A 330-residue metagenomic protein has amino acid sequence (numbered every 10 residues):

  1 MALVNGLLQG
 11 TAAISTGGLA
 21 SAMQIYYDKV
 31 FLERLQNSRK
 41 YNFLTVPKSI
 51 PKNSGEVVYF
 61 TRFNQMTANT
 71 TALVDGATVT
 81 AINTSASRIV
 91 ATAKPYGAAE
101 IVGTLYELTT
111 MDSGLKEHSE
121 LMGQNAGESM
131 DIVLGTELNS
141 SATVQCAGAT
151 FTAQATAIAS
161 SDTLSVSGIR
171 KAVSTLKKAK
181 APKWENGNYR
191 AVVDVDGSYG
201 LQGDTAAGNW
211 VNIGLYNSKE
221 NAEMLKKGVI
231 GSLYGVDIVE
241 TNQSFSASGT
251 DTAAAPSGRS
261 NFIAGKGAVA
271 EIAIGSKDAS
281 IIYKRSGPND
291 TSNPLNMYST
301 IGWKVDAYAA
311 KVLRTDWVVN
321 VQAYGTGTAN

Functional and structural regions predicted by a protein language model:
M1-T92, A323-Y324: N-terminal "assembly arms/tails" that initiate or stabilize quaternary assembly in self-assembling proteins
A2-Y41, A157-T175, S198-N330: Sequence/fold signature of self-assembling virion shell proteins
F60, E120, Q124, A191 (+2 more regions): Hydrophobic alpha-helical segments involved in membrane association or supramolecular assembly
T61-N64, G103, D194-D196, T241 (+1 more regions): Structured loops at beta-to-helix junctions and adjacent beta-edge loops in soluble globular domains
N83-T110, G275: Short acidic, glycine/tyrosine-flanked loop/strand segments centered on an H-E-D-like triad
Y106-A181, V195-Y199, T328-A329: Alpha-helical scaffold segments that mediate packing/assembly in large oligomeric complexes
K183-N188, G231-L233: Short gly/pro-enriched beta-turn/loop segments at secondary-structure junctions
G187-G197: Beta-edge loop/turn motif
